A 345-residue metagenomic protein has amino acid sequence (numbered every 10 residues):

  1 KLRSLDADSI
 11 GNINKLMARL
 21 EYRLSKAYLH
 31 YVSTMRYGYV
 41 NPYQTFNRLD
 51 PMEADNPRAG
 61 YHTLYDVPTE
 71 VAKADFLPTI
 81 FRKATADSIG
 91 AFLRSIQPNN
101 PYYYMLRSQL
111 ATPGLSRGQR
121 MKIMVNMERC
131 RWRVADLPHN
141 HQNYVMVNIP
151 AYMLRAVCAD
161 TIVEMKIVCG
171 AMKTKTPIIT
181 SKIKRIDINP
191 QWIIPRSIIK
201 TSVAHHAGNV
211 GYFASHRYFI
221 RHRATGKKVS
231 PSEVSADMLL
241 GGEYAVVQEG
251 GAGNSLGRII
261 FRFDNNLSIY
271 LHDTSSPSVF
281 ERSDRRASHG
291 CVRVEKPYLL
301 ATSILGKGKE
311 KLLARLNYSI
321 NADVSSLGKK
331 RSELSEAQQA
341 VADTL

Functional and structural regions predicted by a protein language model:
K1-R58: Cationic-aromatic interfacial patches
Y22, K26-L29, L49, V71-L345: Well-ordered beta-sheet/strand-loop patches within structured domains
Y39-N41, L64-K73, L106: A sensor for short, sequence-defined functional sites
A54-L64, I320: An exposed acidic His-Trp-rich patch
